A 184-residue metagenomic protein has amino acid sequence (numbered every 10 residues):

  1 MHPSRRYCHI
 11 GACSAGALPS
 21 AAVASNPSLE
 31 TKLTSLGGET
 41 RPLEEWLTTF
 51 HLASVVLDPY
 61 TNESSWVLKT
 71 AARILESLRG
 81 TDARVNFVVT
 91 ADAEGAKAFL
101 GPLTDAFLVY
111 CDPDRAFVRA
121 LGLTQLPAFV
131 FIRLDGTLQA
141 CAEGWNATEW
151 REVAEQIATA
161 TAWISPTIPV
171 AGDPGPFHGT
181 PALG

Functional and structural regions predicted by a protein language model:
M1-H51, W66, E76, G80-R84 (+4 more regions): Non-globular targeting/processing and membrane-anchoring segments
K32-L33, V56, F131: Hydrophobic beta-strand positions
T34, L108-D112: Short acidic-hydrophobic, aromatic-tinged amphipathic segments that line or gate anion-handling sites
V56-T70: Conserved redox-active cysteine motifs that mediate thiol-disulfide chemistry, especially di-cysteine Cys-X(1-2)-Cys
D58, T90, L134: Cofactor-binding loop segments of dinucleotide-utilizing enzymes, especially the Rossmann-like FAD- and NAD(P)+-binding
D112-R119: Short, basic/aromatic recognition patches
P127-E143: A short, hydrophobic beta-strand/beta-hairpin element that forms part of a small beta-sheet core
